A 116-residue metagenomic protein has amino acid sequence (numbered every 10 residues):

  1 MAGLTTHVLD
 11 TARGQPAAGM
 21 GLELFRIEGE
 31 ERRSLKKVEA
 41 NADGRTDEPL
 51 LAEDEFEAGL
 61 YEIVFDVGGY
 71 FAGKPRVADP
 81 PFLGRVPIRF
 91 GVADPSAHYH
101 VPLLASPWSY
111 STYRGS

Functional and structural regions predicted by a protein language model:
A2-A93, H100-P102: Beta-strand-dominated extracellular/periplasmic modules and repeats in secreted or surface-exposed proteins
D94-S116: Compositionally biased low-complexity segments at domain edges in trafficked proteins and select soluble regulators
